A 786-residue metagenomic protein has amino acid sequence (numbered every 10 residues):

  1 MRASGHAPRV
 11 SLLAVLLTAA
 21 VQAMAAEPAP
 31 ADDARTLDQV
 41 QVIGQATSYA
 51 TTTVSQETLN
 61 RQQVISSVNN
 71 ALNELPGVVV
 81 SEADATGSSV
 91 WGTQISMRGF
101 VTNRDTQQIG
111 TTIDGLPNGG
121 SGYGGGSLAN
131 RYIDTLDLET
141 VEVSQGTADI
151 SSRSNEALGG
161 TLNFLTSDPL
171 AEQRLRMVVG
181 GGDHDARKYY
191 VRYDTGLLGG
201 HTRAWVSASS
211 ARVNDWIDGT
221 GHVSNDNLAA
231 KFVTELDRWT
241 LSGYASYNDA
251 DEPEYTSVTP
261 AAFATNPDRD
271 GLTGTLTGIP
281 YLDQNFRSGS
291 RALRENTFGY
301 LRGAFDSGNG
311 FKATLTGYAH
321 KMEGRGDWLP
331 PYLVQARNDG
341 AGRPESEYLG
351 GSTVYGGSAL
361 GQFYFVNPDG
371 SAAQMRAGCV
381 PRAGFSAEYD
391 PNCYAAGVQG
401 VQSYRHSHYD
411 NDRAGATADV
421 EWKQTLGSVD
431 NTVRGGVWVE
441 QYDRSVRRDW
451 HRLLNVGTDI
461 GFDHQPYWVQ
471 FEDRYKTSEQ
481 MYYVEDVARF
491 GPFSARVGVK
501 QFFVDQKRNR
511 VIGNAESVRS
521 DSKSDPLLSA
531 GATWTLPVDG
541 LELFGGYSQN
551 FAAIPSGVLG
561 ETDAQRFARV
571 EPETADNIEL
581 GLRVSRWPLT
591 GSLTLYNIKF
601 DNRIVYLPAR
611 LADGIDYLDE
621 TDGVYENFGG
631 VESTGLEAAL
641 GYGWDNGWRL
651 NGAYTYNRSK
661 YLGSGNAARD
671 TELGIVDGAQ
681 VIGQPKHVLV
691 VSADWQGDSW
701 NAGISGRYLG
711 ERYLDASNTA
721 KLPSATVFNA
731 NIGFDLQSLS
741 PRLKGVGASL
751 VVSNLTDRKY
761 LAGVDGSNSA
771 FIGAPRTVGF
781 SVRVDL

Functional and structural regions predicted by a protein language model:
A31, T36, R489-S494, N597-K599 (+5 more regions): Gram-negative outer-membrane beta-barrel transporters
A31-N69, S89-Q94, V143: N-terminal periplasmic "start-of-domain" segments of outer-membrane beta-barrel proteins
D32, N69-P117: Extracytoplasmic beta-strand/coil segments of soluble accessory domains associated with Gram-negative outer-membrane
V68-A71, Q94-G99, T112, L128-R131 (+2 more regions): N-terminal periplasmic accessory domains that precede and gate Gram-negative outer-membrane beta-barrel machines
L116-Q145, L165, L272: Short acidic/polar hinge/loop motifs at secondary-structure boundaries that mediate gating or recognition
R174-S257, A261-A264, G289-D306: Transmembrane beta-barrel wall of Gram-negative outer-membrane proteins
D306, K312-Y318, T533-P537, E542-A552 (+5 more regions): Membrane-embedded beta-barrel scaffold of Gram-negative outer-membrane proteins
Y409-R413, K423, G427-N455, P466-F600 (+2 more regions): Structural signature of Gram-negative outer-membrane beta-barrels, strongest in the C-terminal barrel of TonB-dependent
